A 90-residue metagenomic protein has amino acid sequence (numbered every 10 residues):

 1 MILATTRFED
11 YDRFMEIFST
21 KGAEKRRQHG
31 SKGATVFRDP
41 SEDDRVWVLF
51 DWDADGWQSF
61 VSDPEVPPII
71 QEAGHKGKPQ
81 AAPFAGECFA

Functional and structural regions predicted by a protein language model:
M1-F8, A34-P64: Short, well-ordered beta-strand segments in beta-rich or mixed alpha/beta enzyme and ligand-binding folds
Y11-G33, P64-I70: Short amphipathic alpha-helical segments
H29-V46, I69-A90: Glycine-rich beta-strand-turn "strand-cap" elements at beta-sheet edges
